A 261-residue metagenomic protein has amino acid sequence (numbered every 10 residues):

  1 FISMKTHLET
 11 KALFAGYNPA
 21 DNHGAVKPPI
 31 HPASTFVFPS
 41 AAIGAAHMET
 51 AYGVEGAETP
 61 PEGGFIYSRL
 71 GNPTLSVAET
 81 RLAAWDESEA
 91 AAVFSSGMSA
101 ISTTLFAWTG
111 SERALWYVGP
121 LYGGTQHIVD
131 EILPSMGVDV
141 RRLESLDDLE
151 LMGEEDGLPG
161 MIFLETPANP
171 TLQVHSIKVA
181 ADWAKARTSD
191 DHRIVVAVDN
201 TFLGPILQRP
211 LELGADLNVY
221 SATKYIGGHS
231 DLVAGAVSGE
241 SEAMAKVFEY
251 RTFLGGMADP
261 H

Functional and structural regions predicted by a protein language model:
M4-H31: Short conserved active-site loop signatures built around small residues
L8-A12, T80-A84, G214-D216, Y220: Short, hydrophobic/aliphatic alpha-helical segments
F14, N18, A90-H261: Conserved PLP-enzyme active-site core in the AAT-like
P28, S34, V233-A234: Structural beta-strand/beta-sheet cores of well-ordered domains, especially the beta-sheet scaffolds that support
A33-F36, E144: Residues at the C-termini of beta-strands that transition into short coil/loop
T35, S40-S99, G124-I132: Conserved N-terminal alpha-helix of the aminotransferase class I/II PLP-enzyme fold
